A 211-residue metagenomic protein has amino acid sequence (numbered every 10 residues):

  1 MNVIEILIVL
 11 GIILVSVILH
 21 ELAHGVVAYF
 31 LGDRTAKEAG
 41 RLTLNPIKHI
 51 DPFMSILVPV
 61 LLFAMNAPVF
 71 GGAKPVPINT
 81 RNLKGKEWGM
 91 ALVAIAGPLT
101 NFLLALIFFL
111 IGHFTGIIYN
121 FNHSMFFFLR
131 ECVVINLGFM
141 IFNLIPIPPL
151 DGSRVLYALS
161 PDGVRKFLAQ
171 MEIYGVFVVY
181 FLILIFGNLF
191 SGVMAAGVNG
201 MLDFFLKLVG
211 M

Functional and structural regions predicted by a protein language model:
M1-M211: Hydrophobic transmembrane alpha-helices and their immediate loop junctions in multi-pass integral membrane proteins
